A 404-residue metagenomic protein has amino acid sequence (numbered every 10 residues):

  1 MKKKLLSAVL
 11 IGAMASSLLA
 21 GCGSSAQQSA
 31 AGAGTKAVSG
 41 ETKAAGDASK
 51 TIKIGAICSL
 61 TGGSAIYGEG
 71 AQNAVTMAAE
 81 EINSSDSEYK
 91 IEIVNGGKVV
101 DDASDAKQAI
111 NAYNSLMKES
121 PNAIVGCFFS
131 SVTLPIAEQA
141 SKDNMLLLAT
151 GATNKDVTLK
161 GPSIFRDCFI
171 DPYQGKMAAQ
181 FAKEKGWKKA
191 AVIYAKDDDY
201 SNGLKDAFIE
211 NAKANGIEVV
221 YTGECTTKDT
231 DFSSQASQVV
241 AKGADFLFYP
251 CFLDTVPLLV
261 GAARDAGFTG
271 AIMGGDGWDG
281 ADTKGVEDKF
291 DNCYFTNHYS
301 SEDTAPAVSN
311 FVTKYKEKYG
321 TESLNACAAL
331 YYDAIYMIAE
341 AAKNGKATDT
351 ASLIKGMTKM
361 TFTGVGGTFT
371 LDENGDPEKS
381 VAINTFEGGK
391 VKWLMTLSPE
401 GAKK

Functional and structural regions predicted by a protein language model:
M1-K53, S84-E88, P399-K404: Short, low-complexity disordered leader/linker segments with a strong preference for bacterial N-terminal type II
G46-A48, I52-A74, V99-A106, F129 (+3 more regions): Extracytoplasmic "Venus flytrap"
A56, L116-F128, L148-T150, A191-Y194 (+4 more regions): Periplasmic-binding protein-like
Y67-A71, S85-D156, D167, C225-T230 (+2 more regions): Beta-alpha junction/loop-to-helix N-cap segments that form part of ligand/metal-binding clefts
N144, K205-T296: Extracellular/periplasmic bilobed ligand-binding domains
I164-E224, F246: An alpha-beta-alpha
V260-Y332, V391-W393, L397-E400: Extracellular/periplasmic periplasmic-binding protein-like sensory domains
K318-A328, A339-V391: Segments of small-molecule ligand-sensing domains
